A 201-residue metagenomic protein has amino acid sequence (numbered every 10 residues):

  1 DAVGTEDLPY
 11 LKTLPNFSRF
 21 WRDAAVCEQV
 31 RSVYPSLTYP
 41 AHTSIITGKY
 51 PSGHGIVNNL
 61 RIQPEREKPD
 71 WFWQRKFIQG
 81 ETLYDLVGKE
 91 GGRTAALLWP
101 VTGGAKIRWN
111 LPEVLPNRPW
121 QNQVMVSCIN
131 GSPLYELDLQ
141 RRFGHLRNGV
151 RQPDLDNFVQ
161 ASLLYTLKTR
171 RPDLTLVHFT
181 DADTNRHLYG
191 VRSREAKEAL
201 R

Functional and structural regions predicted by a protein language model:
D1-D7, R19-F20, I45, V87 (+2 more regions): Beta-strand elements within well-structured catalytic alpha/beta cores of enzymes that handle phosphate/sulfate esters
A2-D7, H42, D70-Q74, V150: Second-shell loop/turn segments in exported
D7-L8, H187: Short N-terminal helix/helix-N-cap motif within the alpha/beta-hydrolase-1
L8-S52, A95: Short, structured active-site-proximal loop/turn typified by the sulfatase FGly-forming signature C/S-X-P-X-R
P9-Y10, K76, Q152, D156 (+2 more regions): Aromatic-acidic/polar surface patches that form glycan- and anion
T13, R192-E195: Charged helix-capping and loop-helix junction motifs
T13-N16, H42, Q79-L83, V159 (+1 more regions): Stable alpha-helical elements in mature extracytoplasmic
Y50-G190: His/Asp/Glu-rich, glycine-adjacent segments that coordinate divalent cations and/or stabilize oxyanion chemistry on
